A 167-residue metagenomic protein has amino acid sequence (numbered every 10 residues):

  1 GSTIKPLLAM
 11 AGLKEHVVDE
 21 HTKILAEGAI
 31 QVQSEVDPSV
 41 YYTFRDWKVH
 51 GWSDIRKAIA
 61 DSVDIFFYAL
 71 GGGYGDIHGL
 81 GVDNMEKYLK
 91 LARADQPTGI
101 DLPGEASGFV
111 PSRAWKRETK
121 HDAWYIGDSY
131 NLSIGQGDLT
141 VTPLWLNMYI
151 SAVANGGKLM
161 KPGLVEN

Functional and structural regions predicted by a protein language model:
G1-S2, L7-N167: Beta-lactam-recognizing serine transpeptidase/beta-lactamase-like catalytic domain environment
